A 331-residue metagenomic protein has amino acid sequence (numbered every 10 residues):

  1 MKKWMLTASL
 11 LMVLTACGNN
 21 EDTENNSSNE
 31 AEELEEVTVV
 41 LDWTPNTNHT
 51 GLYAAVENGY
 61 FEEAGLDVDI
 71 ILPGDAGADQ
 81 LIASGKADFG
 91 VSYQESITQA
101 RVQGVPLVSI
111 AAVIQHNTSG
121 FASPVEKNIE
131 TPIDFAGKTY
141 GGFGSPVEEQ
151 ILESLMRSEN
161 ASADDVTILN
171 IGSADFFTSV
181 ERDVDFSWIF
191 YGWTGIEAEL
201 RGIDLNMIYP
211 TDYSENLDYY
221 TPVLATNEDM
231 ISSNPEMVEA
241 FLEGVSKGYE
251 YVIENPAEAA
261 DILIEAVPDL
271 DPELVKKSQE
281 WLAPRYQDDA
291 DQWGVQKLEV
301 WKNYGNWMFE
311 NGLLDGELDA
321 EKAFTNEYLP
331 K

Functional and structural regions predicted by a protein language model:
M1-W4: Positively charged n-region of N-terminal signal peptides that target proteins for export
L6-L11: Hydrophobic helical h-region of N-terminal Sec-dependent signal peptides in bacterial secretory/periplasmic proteins
V13-A16: C-terminal motif of bacterial Sec signal peptides marking the signal peptidase cleavage site
G18-E21: Bacterial signal peptide processing site
A31-G172, E181, D185-I189, I208: Short, glycine-/small- and polar/acidic-enriched structural segments that line small-molecule recognition paths
Q94-S96, D175-T178, R182-V267: Pocket-lining segment of extracytoplasmic ligand-binding domains
S232-L313: Secondary-structure end/capping motifs
W301-K331: Conserved C-terminal helix/tail region of periplasmic/extracytoplasmic solute-binding proteins
